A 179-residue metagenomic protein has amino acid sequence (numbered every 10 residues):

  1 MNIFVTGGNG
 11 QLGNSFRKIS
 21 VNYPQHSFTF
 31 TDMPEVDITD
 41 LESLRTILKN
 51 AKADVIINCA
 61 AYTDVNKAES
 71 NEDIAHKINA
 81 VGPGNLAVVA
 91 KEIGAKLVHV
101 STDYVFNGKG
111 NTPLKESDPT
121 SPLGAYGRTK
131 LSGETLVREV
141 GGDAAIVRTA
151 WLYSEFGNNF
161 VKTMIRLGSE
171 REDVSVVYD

Functional and structural regions predicted by a protein language model:
N2-N22: N-terminal Rossmann NAD(P)H-binding glycine-rich loop of SDR-like oxidoreductase domains
T6, T31, I56-A60, L97-T102 (+2 more regions): SDR active-site strand-loop-helix element
Y23-P24, A51, E92-I93, V140: Helix C-cap/helix->beta junction micro-motif
Y23-T46: Adenosine-cofactor binding site in Rossmann-like domains, unifying the SAM/SAH pocket of S-adenosylmethionine-dependent
L41-I78, V89: NAD(P)H-binding glycine-rich loop region in Rossmannoid oxidoreductase-like domains and their noncatalytic homologs
N66-D73, G108-T112, G157-N158: Conserved catalytic-core motifs of eukaryotic protein kinase domains, centered on the activation segment
K77-N85, K96, V105-V147, W151-L152: Catalytic helix-loop patch of NAD(P)-dependent Rossmann-fold dehydrogenases
T135-D179: NAD(P)-dependent short-chain dehydrogenase/reductase
